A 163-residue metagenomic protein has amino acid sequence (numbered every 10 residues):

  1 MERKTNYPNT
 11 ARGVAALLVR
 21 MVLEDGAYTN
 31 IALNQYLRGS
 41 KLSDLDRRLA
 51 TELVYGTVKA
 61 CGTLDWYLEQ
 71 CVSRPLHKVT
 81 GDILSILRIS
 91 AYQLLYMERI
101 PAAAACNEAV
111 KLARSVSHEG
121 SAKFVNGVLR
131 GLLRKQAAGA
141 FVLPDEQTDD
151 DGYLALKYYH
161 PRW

Functional and structural regions predicted by a protein language model:
M1-W163: Class I Rossmann-like S-adenosyl-L-methionine
